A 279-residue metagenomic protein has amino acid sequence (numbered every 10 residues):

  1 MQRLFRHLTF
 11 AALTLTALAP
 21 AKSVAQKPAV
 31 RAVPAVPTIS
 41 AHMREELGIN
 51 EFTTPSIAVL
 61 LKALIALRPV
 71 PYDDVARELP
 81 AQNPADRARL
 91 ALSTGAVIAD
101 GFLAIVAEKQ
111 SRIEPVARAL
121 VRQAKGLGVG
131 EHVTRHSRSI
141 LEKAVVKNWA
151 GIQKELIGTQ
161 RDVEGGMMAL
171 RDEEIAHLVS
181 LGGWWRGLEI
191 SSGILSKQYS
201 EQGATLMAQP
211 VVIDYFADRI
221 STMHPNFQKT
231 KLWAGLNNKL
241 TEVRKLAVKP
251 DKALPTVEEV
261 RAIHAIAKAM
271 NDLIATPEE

Functional and structural regions predicted by a protein language model:
M1-T9: Bacterial N-terminal signal peptides that target proteins for export
T9-A17: Bacterial N-terminal signal peptides
A19-P28: Signal peptide processing junction and immediate N-terminal pro/mature segment of secreted/exported proteins
K27-I140: N-terminal Sec/ER secretory leader and immediately downstream segment of secreted/extracellular precursors
G101-E108, L127, E131, G166-L170 (+4 more regions): Secondary-structure edge/capping motif, primarily at the C-terminal ends of alpha-helices and the immediately following
E114-R118, R138-S139, L178-L181, G203-A208 (+2 more regions): Short, charged, amphipathic alpha-helical segments
K143-N226: Extended amphipathic alpha-helical interaction segments
H224-E279: A cross-kingdom marker for long, charged
